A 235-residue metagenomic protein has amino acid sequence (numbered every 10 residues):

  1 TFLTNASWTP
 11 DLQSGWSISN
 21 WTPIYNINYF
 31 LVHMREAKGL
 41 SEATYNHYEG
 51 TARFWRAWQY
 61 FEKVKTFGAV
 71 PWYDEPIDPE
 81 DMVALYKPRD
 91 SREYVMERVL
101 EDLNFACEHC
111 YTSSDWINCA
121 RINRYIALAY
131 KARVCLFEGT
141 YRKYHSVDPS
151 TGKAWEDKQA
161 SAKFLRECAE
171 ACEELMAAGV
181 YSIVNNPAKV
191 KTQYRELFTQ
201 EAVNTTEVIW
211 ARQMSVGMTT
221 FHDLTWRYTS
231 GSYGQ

Functional and structural regions predicted by a protein language model:
T1, V70, N104-F105, R121-Q235: An aromatic- and glycine-enriched ligand-binding surface/loop that stacks and positions planar moieties
T1-F67, M82-E97, E101-C119: Conserved, well-structured interaction surfaces
I18, I24-I27, I77, I117 (+4 more regions): Weak global preference for isoleucine
V64-E75, K143: Short, well-structured active-site flanking segments
P76-P79, M214-V216: Short, flexible loop/turn elements at secondary-structure junctions
D78-A84, P149-K153: Short glycine/proline- and charge-enriched loop/turn segments that cap or connect secondary-structure elements
